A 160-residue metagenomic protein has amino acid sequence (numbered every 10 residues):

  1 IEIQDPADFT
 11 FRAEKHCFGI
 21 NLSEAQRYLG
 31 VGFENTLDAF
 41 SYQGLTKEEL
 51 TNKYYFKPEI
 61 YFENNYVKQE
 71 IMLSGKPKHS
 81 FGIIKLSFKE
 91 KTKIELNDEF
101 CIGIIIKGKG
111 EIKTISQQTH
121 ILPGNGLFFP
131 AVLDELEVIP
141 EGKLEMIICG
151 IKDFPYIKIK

Functional and structural regions predicted by a protein language model:
I1-F18, L22-E24, G142-I159: A short hydrophobic beta-strand segment most commonly corresponding to one strand of the jelly-roll/cupin
I1-Q4, T10-F11, I94-E95, I112-T114 (+1 more regions): Short beta-strand His + acidic residue motifs that chelate non-heme Fe in jelly-roll/DSBH and cupin folds
E2, P58, I83-K85, I102 (+1 more regions): Conserved hydrophobic/aromatic beta-strand scaffold that supports enzyme active sites
F9-K91, N97: C-terminal amphipathic alpha-helical segment
S87-S116, P123: Glycine- and acidic-residue-biased ligand/ion/polar-headgroup-sensing regions
T92, K109, Q118, E135 (+2 more regions): Residues that cap or initiate secondary-structure elements
I104, L127-F129, L144, K152-D153: Active/binding-pocket-proximal capping segment
T114-E135: Short acidic-glycine-tyrosine-enriched beta hairpin
